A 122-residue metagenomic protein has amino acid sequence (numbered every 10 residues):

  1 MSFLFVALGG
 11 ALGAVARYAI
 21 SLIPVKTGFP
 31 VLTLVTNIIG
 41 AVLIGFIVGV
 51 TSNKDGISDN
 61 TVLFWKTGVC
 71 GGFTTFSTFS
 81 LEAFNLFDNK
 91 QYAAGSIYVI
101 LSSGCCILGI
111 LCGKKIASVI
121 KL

Functional and structural regions predicted by a protein language model:
M1-L122: Membrane-interface helix-loop junctions in multi-pass transporters/channels
